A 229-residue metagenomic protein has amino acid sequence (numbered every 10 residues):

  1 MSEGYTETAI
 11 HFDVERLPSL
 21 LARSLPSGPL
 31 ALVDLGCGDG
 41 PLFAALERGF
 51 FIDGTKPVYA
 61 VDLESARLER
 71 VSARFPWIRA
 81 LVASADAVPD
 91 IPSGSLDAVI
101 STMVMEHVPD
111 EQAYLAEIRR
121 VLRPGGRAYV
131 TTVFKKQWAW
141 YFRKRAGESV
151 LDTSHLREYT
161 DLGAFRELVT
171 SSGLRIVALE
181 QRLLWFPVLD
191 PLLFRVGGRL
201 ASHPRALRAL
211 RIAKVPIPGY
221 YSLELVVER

Functional and structural regions predicted by a protein language model:
M1-P92, A98, Y220-L223: Conserved N-terminal segment of class I S-adenosyl-L-methionine
E7-T8, P109-E117, R127-E228: S-adenosyl-L-methionine-dependent methyltransferase catalytic module, highlighting the catalytic core
C37, V121, T131-T132: Ser/Thr-centric signal marking residues that sit in or immediately flank functional binding/regulatory motifs
A44-E47, L115-R119: A structural alpha-helix within SAM-dependent methyltransferase catalytic domains
G49, R74-W77, P124, G147-E148 (+1 more regions): A short linear boundary/processing microfeature
K56, I78, G126, L174-R175: A structural micro-motif
S101-V104: A short beta-strand submotif of the Rossmann-like class I SAM-dependent methyltransferase core that lines
